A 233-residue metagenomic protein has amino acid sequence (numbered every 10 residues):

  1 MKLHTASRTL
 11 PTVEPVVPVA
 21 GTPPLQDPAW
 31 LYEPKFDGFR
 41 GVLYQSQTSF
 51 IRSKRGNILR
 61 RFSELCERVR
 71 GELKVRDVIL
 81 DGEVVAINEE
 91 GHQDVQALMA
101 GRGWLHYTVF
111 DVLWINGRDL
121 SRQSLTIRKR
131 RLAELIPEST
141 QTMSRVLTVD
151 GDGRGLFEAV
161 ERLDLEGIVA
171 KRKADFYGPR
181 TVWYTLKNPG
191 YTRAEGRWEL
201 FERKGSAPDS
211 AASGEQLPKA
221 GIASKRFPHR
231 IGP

Functional and structural regions predicted by a protein language model:
M1-P233: Catalytic cores of nucleic-acid ligases and guanylyltransferases
